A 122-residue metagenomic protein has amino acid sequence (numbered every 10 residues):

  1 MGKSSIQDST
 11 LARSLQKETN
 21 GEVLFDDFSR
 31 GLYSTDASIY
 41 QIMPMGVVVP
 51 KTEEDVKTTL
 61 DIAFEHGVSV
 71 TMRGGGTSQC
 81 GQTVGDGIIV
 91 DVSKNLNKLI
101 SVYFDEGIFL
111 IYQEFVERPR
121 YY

Functional and structural regions predicted by a protein language model:
M1-Y122: Noncatalytic alpha-helical scaffold of FAD-dependent oxidoreductases
